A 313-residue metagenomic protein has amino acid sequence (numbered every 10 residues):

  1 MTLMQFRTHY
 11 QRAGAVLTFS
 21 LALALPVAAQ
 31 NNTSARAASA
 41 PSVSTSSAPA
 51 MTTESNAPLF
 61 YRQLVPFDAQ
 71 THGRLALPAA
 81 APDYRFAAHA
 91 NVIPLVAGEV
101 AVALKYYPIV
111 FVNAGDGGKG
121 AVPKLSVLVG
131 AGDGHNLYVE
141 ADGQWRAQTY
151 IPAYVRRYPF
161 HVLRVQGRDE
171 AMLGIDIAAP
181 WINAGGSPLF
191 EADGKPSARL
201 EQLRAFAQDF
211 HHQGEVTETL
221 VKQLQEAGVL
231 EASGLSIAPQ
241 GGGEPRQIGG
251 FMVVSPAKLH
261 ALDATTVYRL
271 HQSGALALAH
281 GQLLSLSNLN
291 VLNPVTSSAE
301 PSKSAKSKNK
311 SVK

Functional and structural regions predicted by a protein language model:
T2-A15: Bacterial N-terminal signal peptides that target proteins for export
G14-A24: Bacterial N-terminal signal peptides
Q30-V129: Short, extreme N-terminal leader segments that mark the start of a protein/domain
Y84-A88, D133-Q144, Q213-T219: Short, basic/low-complexity N-terminal boundary segments at the transition from targeting/disordered tails
V112, A121-F190: Aromatic- and glycine-enriched beta-alpha-beta binding-site module
P159-K313: A contiguous, surface-oriented mixed alpha/beta subdomain in the mid-to-C-terminal portion of proteins that forms
